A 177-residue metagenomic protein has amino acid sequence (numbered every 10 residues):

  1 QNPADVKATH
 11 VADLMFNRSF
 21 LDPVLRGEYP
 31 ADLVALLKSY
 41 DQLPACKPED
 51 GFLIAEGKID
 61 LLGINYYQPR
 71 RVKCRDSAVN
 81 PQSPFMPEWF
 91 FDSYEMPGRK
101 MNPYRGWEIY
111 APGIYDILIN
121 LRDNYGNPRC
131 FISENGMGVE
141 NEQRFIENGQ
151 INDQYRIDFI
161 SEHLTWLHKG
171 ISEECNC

Functional and structural regions predicted by a protein language model:
Q1-C177: Active-site region of glycoside hydrolase catalytic domains
